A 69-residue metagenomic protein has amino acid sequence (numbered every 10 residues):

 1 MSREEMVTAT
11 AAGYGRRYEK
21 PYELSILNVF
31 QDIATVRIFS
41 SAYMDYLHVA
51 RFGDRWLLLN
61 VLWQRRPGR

Functional and structural regions predicted by a protein language model:
M1-M44: Surface-exposed, charged secondary-structure patches
T35, D45-R69: Short beta-strand edge/turn micro-motifs at domain boundaries
